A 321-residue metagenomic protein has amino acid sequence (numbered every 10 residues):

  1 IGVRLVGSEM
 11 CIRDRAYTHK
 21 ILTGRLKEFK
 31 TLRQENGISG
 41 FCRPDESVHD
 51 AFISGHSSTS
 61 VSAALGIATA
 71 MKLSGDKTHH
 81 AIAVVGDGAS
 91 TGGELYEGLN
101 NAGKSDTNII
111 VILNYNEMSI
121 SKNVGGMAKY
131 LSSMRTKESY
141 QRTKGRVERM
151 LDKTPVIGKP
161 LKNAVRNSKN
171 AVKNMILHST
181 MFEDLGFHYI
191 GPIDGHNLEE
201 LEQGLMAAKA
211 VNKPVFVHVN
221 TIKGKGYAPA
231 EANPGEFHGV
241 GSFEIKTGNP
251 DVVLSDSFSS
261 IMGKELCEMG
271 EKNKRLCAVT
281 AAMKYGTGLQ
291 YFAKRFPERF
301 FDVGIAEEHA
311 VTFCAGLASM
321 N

Functional and structural regions predicted by a protein language model:
I1-G7, I12: Single conserved hydrophobic/aromatic residue that forms the stacking wall/gate of nucleotide- or nucleobase-binding
S8-E9, H79-I82, N108-V111, F187-I190 (+3 more regions): Beta-sheet entry/capping signal
S8-E9, K213, T221-M320: Non-catalytic terminal/interface segments that mediate subunit docking, oligomerization, and allosteric communication
A16-G40, T136-T154: N-terminal structural subdomain of ketosynthase/condensing enzymes
Y17-G24, S90-L99, S121-S132, E202-G204 (+3 more regions): Short acidic, glycine/serine/threonine-rich loops at helix termini
E28-I38, K104-S121, S139-R142, F301: A glycine-rich helix N-cap at a beta->alpha junction
R43-N114, A282-N321: Thiamine diphosphate
N116-M262: Long, well-ordered, tryptophan-enriched scaffold segments
